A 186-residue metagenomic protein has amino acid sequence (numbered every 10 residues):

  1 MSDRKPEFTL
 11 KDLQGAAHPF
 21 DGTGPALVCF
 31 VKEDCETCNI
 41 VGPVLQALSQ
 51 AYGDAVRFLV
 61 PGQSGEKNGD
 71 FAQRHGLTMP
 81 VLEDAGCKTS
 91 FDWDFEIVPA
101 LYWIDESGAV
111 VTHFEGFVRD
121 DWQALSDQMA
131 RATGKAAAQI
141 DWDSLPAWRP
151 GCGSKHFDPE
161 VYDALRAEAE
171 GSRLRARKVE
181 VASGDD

Functional and structural regions predicted by a protein language model:
M1-A26, I40, Q50, D54-R57 (+4 more regions): Non-globular targeting/processing and membrane-anchoring segments
F30-K32, P61-Q63, E106: Cofactor-binding loop segments of dinucleotide-utilizing enzymes, especially the Rossmann-like FAD- and NAD(P)+-binding
F30-V44: Conserved redox-active cysteine motifs that mediate thiol-disulfide chemistry, especially di-cysteine Cys-X(1-2)-Cys
D54-A72, L77-G86: Thiol-based oxidoreductase modules, predominantly thioredoxin-like and allied folds used for disulfide exchange
E66, C87-F91, D120: A short acidic, often aromatic-flanked loop/helix-cap motif at beta-alpha or helix-coil junctions that lines enzyme
R74-I104: Short, internal strand/loop/helix patches that form the active-site neighborhood or redox-interaction surface
V110-F114: Short beta-strand in the C-terminal region of the ABC ATPase nucleotide-binding domain
